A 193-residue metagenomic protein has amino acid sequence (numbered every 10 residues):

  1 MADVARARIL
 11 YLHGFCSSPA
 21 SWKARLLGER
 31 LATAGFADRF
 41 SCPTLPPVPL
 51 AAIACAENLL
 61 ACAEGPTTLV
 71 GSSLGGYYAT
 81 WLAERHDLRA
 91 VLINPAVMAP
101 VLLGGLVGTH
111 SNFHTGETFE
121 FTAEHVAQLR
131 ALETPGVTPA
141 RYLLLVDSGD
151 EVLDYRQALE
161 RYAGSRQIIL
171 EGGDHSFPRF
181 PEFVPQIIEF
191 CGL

Functional and structural regions predicted by a protein language model:
D3-V4, A61-G65, V137-T138, C191-L193: Glycine-rich phosphate-binding loop signature in dinucleotide/nucleotide-binding domains
A5-G65: Active-site catalytic motif of lipid deacylating hydrolases and related acyltransferases
Y11-F15, V70, L145-D147: Short hydrophobic segments within beta-strands
A61, G65-T67, L88, I93: Internal catalytic or translocation cores that form aromatic/hydrophobic pockets or channels for amphipathic metabolites
G65-T68, R141-L143: Short active-site oxyanion
V70-A79: Gly/Ala-rich beta-loop-alpha elbow adjacent to hydrolase catalytic centers
L82-H86: Aromatic pocket-lining residues of Rossmann-like dinucleotide-binding sites
L88-L193: The alpha/beta-hydrolase serine catalytic core
